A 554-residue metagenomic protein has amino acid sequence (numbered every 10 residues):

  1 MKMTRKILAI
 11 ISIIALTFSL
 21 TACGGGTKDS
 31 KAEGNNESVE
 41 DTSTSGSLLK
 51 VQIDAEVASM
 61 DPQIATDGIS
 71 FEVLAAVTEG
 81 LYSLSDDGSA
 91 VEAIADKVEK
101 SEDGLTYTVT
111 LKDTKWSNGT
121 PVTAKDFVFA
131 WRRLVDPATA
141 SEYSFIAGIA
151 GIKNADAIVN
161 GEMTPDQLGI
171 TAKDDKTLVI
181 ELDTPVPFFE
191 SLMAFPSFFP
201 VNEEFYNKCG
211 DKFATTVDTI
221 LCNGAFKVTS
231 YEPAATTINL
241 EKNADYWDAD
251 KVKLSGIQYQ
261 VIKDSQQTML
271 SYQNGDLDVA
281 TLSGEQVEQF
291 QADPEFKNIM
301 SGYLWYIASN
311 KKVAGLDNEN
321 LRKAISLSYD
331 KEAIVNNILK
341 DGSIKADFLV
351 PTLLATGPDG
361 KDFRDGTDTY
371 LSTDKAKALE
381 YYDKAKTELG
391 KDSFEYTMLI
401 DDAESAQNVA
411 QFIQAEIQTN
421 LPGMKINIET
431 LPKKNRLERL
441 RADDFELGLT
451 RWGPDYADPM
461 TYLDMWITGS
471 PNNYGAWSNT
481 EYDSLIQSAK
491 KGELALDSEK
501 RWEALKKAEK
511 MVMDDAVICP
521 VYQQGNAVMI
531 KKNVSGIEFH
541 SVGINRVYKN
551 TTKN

Functional and structural regions predicted by a protein language model:
Q52-E102, L221: N-terminal lobe/hinge region of extracytoplasmic solute-binding protein
D126, E142-E204: Surface-exposed binding/hinge segments that line and control ligand-binding clefts or catalytic entry sites
K176, L182-V252, G256, Q266: Gly/Pro-rich hinge or "lid" segments in bacterial periplasmic/extracellular proteins
P233-A235, L379-P454, N526: Ligand/substrate-recognition segments at binding pockets and active sites
A244-E288: Ligand-site clamp/hinge motif
K345-K384, S405-Q407: Structural transition elements
Y370-S372, G423-R436, D464-K531, N554: Extracytoplasmic/peripheral linker and loop segments enriched in polar/acidic and small residues with frequent Thr/Pro
V528-N554: Long beta-strand-rich cores associated with HINT superfamily self-processing modules
